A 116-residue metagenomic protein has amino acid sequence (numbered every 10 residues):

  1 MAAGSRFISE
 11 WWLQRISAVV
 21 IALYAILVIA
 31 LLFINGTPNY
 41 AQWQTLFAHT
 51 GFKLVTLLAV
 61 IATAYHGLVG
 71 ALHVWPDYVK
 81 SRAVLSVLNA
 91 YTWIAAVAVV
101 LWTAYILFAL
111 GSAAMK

Functional and structural regions predicted by a protein language model:
M1-K116: Membrane-embedded alpha-helical bundles that constitute the cytochrome b-like, heme-associated redox core of multi-pass
